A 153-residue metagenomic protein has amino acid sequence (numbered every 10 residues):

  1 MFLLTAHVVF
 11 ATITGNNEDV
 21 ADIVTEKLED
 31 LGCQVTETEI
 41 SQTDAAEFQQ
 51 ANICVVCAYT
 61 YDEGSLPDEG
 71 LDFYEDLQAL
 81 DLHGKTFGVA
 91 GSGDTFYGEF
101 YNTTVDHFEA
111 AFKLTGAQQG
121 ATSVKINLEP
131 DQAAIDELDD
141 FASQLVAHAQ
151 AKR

Functional and structural regions predicted by a protein language model:
M1-F2: N-terminal amphipathic/basic-hydrophobic helices that include classical n-h-c signal peptides and signal-anchor
T5-V24: N-terminal beta1-alpha1 ligand-phosphate binding loop
H7, T38, L128: Short, flexible active-site loop motifs that bind/organize anionic cofactors or intermediates
A11-G15, Q42, T60: Short, surface-exposed acidic/glycine-rich loop or hinge patches that mediate macromolecular interfaces
N16-D19, K27-L31, Q50-R153: FMN-binding flavodoxin-like domain, especially the glycine-rich phosphate-binding loop
Q34-T43: A short beta-strand-loop structural module common to alpha/beta enzyme folds
